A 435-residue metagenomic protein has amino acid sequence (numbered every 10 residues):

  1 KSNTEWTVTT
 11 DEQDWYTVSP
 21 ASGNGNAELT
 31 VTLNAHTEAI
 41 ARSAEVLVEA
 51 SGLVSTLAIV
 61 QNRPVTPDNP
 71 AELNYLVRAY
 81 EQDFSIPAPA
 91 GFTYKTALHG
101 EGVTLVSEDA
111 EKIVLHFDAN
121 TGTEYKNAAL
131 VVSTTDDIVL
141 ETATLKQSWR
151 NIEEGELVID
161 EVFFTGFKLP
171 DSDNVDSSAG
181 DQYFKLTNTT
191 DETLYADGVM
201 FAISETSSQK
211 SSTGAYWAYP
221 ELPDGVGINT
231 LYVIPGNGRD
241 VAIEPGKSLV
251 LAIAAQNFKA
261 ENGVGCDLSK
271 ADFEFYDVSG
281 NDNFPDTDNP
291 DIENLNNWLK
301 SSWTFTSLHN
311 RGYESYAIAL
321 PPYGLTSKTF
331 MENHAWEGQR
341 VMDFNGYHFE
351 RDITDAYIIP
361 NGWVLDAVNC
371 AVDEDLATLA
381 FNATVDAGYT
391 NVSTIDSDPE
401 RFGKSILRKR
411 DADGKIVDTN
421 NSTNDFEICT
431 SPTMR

Functional and structural regions predicted by a protein language model:
S2-T30, F84, P89-K112: Surface-exposed binding patches on compact interaction domains or structured appendages
T4, T190-D191, N420: Short, acidic/polar linear motifs in exposed loop/turn regions
V8-E12, T96-G100, T193-P223: Short acidic, flexible loop segments centered on an aromatic residue
L29, I40-G52, Y125-D136: A short beta-strand micro-motif common to beta-rich folds, especially ectodomain repeats
N34-I40, D118-E124, N257: Short, surface-exposed loop/turn segments at beta-strand-coil junctions that are enriched for proline with nearby
Q61-D68, W149-G155: Extracellular interdomain linker/stem segments of modular secreted and single-pass surface proteins
K146-S211, K300-E314, A319-N345, D411-D413: A structural motif detector for short, solvent-exposed N-terminal "entry" segments of globular domains
A179, E221-M434: Solvent-exposed beta-edge/loop recognition patches
